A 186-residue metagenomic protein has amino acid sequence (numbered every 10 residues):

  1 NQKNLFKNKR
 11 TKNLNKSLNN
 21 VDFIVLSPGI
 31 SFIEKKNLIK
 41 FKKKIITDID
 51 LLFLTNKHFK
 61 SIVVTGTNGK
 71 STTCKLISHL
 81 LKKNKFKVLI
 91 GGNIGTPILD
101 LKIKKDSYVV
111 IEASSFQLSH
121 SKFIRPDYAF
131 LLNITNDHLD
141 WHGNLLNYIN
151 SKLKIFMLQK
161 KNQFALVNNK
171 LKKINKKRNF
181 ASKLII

Functional and structural regions predicted by a protein language model:
N1-F6: NAD(P)-binding Rossmann-fold cofactor-contacting core
K7-N20: Short acidic low-complexity segments
K9-K12, I46, L89, I185: General small-molecule cofactor/ligand-binding pocket signal
S17-V21, P28-N169, K173-A181: Phosphate-binding loop of NTP-binding sites
